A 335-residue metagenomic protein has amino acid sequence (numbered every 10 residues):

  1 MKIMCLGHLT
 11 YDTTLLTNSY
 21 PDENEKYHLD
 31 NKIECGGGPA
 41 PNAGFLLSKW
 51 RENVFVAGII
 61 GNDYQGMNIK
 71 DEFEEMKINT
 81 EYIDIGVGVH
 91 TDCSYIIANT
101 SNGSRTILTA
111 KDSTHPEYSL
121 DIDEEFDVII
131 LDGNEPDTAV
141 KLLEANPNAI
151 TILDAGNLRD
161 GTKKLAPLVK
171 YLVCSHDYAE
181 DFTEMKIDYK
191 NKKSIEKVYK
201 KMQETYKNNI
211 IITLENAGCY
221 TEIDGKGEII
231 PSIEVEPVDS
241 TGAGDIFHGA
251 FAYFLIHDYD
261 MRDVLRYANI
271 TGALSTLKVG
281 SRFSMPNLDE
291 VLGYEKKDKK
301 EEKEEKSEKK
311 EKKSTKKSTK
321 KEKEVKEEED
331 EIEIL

Functional and structural regions predicted by a protein language model:
M1-I59, Y64-N68, P237, E333-L335: Glycine-rich phosphate/adenosyl-contacting loop at the front of the ribokinase-like
I3, Y189-K303, K310, D330-L335: Conserved phosphate-binding/catalytic region of the ribokinase-like
F45, C93-I97, T106, G218-E222: Short beta-strand scaffold segments in enzyme catalytic cores
M76-G88: A glycine-rich helix N-cap at a beta->alpha junction
I85, I96-G133, D137: Conserved phosphate-binding/catalytic loop of the ribokinase/pfkB sugar-kinase fold
D127-I195, A217-C219: Conserved beta-alpha-beta core of the PfkB/ribokinase-like small-molecule kinase fold
E302-E324: Intrinsically disordered, polybasic Lys/Arg-rich low-complexity tracts
